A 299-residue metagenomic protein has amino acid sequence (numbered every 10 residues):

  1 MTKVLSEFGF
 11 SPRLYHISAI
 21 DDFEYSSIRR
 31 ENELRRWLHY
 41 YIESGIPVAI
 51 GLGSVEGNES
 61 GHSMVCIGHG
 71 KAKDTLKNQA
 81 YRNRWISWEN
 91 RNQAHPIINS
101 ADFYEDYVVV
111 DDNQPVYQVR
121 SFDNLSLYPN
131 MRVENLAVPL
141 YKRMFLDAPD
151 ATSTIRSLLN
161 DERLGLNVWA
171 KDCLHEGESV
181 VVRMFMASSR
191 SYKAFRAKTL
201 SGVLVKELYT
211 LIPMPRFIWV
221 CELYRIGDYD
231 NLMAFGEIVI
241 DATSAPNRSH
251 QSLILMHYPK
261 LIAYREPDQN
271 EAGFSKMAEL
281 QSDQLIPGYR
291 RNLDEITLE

Functional and structural regions predicted by a protein language model:
M1-S121, F217, L223-L298: Conserved active-site-adjacent core of cysteine acyl-enzyme catalytic domains
M1-S26, K142-F145, P149-L208, I212 (+2 more regions): Catalytic-core signature of thiol
I86-S191: Conserved catalytic-core surface of thiol
V181, K193, V220-C221, D241: A broad detector of the eukaryotic-type serine/threonine protein kinase catalytic domain
